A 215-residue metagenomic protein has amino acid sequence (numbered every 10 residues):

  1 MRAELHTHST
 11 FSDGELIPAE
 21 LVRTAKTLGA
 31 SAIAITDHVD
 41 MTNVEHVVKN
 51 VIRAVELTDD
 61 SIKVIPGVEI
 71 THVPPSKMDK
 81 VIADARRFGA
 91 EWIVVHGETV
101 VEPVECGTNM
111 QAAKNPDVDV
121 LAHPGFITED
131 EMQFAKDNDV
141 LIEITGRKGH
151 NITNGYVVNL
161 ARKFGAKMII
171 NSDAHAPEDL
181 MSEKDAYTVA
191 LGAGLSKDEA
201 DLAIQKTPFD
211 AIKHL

Functional and structural regions predicted by a protein language model:
R2-S12, I35-H38, P124: Histidine-centered catalytic micro-motifs
H8, V39-D40, E69-T71, E98-V100 (+2 more regions): Catalytic metal-binding/acid-base residues of hydrolase active sites
L21-A25, I33, A85, A112 (+3 more regions): Generic structural signal for hydrophobic
L28, F88, N115-P116, F164 (+1 more regions): Structural motif
H38, A166-L180: Short acidic/histidine-rich active-site segments
V44-I144, I152, L160, I212-L215: Extended substrate/RNA-proximal surfaces in nucleic-acid metabolism proteins
E56-I62, F164-A166, A193-D198: Short helix-capping segments at alpha-helix termini
T188-L215: Mid-to-C-terminal alpha-helical segments outside catalytic/metal-binding sites
